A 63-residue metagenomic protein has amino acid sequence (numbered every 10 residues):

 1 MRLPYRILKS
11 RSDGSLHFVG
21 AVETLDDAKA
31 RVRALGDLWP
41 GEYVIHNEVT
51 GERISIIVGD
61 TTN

Functional and structural regions predicted by a protein language model:
M1-F18, N47: Short aromatic-glycine-(Arg/Gly/Cys) micro-motifs in beta-strand/loop hairpins
S10-D13, R33-L35, I57: General helical structural elements
S12-G14, D27, T50, N63: Generic "edge-of-domain/loop-turn" microfeature
G14-G20, E52-S55: Surface-exposed loop/edge segments in extracytoplasmic proteins
V22-V44: A short, charged, amphipathic alpha-helix used as a generic interaction element across diverse proteins
D37-N63: Short, mixed-charge low-complexity intrinsically disordered segments
